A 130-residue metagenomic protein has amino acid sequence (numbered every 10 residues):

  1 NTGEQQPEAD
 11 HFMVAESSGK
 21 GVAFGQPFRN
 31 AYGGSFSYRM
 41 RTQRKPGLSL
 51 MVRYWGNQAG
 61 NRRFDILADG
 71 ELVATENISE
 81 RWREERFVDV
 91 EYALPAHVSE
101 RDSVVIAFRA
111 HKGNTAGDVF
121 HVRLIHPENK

Functional and structural regions predicted by a protein language model:
N1-K45, R53, A59, N114-K130: Glycan-recognition and processing domains
G33-S37, G47-S49, D89, S103-V105: Intrinsic-disorder/low-complexity, polar/charged segments enriched in Ser/Thr/Lys/Arg/Asp/Glu/Gln
L50-M51, F64: Beta-strand-rich binding/interaction modules
G60-V73: Short, surface-exposed beta-strand/strand-loop-strand elements in extracellular ectodomains
N61, F87-D89, R101, G117-V119: Short edge beta-strand segments in beta-sheet-rich domains
L72-S99: Extracellular carbohydrate recognition and processing domains and analogous Trp-centered ligand-binding platforms
A96-R109: Noncatalytic modules at the cell exterior or secretory-pathway interfaces, chiefly beta-strand-rich lectin/adhesion
